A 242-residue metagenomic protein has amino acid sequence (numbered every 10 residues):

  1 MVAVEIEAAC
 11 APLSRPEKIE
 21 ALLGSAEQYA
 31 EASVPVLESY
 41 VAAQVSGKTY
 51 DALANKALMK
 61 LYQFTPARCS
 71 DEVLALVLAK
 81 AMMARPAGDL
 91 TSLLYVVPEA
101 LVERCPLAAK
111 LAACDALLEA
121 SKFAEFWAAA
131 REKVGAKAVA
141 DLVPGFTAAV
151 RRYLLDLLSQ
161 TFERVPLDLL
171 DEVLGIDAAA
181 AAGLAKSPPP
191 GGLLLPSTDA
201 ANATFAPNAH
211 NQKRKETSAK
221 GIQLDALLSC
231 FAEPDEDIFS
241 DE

Functional and structural regions predicted by a protein language model:
M1-Y50, F64-R68, L74-E242: Charged, E/D/K/R/S-rich low-complexity terminal regions of large eukaryotic assembly subunits
A52-K56: N-terminal helical oligomerization/adaptor modules that nucleate signalosome assembly
